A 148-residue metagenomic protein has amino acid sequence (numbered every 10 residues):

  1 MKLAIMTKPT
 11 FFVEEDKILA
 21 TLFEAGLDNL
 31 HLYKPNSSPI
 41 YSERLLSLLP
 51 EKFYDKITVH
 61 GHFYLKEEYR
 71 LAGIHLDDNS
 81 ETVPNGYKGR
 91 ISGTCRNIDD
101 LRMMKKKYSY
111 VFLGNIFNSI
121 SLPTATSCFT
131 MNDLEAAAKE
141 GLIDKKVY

Functional and structural regions predicted by a protein language model:
M1-H75, N79-S109, D144-K145: Conserved N-terminal beta1-alpha1 strand-loop-helix module at the mouth
S109-Y148: Active-site/ligand-binding-proximal alpha/beta "capping" segment
